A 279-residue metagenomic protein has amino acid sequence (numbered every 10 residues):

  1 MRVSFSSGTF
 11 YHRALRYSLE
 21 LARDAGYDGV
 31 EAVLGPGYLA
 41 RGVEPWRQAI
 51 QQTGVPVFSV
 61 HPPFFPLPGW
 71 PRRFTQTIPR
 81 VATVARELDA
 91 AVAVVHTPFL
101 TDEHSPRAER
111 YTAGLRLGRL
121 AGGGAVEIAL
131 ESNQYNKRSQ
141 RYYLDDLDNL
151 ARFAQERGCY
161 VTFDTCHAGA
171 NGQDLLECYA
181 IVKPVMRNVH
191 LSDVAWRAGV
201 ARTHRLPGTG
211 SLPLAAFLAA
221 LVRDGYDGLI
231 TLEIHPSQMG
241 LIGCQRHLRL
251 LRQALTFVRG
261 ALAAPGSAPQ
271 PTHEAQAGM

Functional and structural regions predicted by a protein language model:
M1-A91, R157-Y160, L248, R252-M279: N-terminal pre-domain/capping segments
S4-G8, E31-V33, F58-P63, A93-H96 (+4 more regions): A cross-family glycoside hydrolase active-site/sugar-binding cleft signature
G8-L15, A32-P45, F64-T75, F99-R107 (+5 more regions): Acidic-and-aromatic substrate-binding clefts and catalytic sites of carbohydrate-active enzymes
R16, R23, Q52, G69-Y160 (+2 more regions): Active-site acidic/histidine proton-transfer and metal-coordination neighborhood in alpha/beta enzyme cores
A22, V30, A85, D164 (+3 more regions): Conserved, mostly hydrophobic/aromatic
G29-V30, L120-S211: Acidic/histidine-rich catalytic cores of soluble enzymes
P184, D227-L229: Short acidic capping loops at alpha-helix termini that bridge into adjacent secondary structure
G210-R223: A short, acidic, amphipathic alpha-helical segment used as a generic capping/interface helix at domain edges
